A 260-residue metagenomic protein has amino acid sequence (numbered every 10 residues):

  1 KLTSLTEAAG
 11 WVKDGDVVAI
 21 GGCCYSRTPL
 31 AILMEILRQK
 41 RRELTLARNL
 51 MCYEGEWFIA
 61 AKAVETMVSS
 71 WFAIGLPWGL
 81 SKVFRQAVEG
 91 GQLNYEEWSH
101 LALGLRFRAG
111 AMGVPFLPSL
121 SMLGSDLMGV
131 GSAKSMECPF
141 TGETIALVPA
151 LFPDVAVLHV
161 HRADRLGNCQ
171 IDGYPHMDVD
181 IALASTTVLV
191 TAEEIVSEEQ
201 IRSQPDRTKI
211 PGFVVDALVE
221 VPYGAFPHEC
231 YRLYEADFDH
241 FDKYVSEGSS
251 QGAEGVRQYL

Functional and structural regions predicted by a protein language model:
K1-L260: Conserved alpha/beta enzyme-core scaffold
